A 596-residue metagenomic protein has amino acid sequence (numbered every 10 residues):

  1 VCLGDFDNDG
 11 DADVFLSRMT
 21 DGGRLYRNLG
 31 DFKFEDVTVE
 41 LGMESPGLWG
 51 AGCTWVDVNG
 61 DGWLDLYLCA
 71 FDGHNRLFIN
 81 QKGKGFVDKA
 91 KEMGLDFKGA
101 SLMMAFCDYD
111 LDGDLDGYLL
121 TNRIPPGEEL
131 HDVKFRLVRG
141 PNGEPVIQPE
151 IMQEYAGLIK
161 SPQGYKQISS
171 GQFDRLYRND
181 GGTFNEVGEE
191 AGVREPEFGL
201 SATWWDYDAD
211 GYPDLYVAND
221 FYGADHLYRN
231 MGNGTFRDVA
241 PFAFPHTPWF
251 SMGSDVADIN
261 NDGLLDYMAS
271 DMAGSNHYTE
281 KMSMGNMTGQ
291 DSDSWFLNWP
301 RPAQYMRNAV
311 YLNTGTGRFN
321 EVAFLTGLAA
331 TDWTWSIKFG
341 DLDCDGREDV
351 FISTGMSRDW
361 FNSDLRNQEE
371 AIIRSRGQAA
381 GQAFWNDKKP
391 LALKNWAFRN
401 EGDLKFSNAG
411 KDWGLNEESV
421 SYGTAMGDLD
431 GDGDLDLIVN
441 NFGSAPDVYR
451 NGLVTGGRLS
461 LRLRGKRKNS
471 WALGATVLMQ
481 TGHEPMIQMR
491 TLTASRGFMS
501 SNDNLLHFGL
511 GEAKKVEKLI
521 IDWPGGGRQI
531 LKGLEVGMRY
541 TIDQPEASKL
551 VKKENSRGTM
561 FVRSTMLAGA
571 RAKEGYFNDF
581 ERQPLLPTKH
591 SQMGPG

Functional and structural regions predicted by a protein language model:
V1-N8, R27, G50-G60, I79 (+9 more regions): Beta-propeller blade termini
C2, M19, G42-T54, G94-A105 (+11 more regions): Repeat-based blade/solenoid architectures
D11-R18, W63-A70, G117-T121, D210 (+6 more regions): Hydrophobic beta-strand segments that make up the repeating blades of beta-propeller and related beta-repeat
D21-G22, G73, I124-P126, Y222-G223 (+3 more regions): Short glycine/acidic-enriched loop and turn motifs that connect beta-strands
G22-V37, H74-K89, L130-R139, Q172-V187 (+7 more regions): Beta-propeller blade repeat segments, especially FG-GAP/WD-type strand-to-loop junctions in 6- to 7-bladed propeller
G42-M43, L48-T54, F71-H74, F78-Y109 (+3 more regions): Asp-box/WD-like beta-propeller blade repeats and closely related beta-sheet repeat scaffolds
T121-I168, G274-P302, M356-P390: Short, conserved, GDST-rich strand-edge loop motifs in beta-rich repeat architectures
P390-W396, N400-E401, K405-G596: Gly/Ser/Thr/Pro-enriched helix-cap/hinge segments flanking short amphipathic alpha-helices
